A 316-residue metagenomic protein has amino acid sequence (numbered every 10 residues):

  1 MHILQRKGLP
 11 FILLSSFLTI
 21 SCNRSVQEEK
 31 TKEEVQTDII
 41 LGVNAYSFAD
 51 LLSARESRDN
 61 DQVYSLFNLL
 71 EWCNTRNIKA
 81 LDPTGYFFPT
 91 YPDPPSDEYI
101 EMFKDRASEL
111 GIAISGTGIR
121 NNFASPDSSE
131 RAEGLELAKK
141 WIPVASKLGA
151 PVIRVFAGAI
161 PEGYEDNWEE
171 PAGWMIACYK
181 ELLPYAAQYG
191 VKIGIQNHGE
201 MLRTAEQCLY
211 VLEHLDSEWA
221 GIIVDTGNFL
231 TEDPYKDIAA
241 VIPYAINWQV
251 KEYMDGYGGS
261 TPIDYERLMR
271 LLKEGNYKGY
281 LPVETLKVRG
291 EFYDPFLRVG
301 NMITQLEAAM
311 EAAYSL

Functional and structural regions predicted by a protein language model:
M1-L9: Bacterial N-terminal signal peptides that target proteins for export
I3-L4, C22-N77, L202-L316: Histidine-acidic metal/acid-base catalytic patches
P10-T19: Bacterial N-terminal signal peptides
E29-V35, E71, I100-G116, N121-G221 (+1 more regions): Active-site acidic/histidine proton-transfer and metal-coordination neighborhood in alpha/beta enzyme cores
D59-N68, Y91-E101: Aromatic- and glycine-enriched glycan-recognition loops and surfaces that form the carbohydrate-binding subsites
Q62, A80-T90, G134: Active-site-adjacent substrate/metal-binding segments within catalytic domains of carbohydrate-active enzymes
I78, I112, A145, A150 (+2 more regions): A structural motif
D82, G116-G118, R154, G194 (+2 more regions): Conserved beta-strand positions in the central sheet of alpha/beta enzyme cores
